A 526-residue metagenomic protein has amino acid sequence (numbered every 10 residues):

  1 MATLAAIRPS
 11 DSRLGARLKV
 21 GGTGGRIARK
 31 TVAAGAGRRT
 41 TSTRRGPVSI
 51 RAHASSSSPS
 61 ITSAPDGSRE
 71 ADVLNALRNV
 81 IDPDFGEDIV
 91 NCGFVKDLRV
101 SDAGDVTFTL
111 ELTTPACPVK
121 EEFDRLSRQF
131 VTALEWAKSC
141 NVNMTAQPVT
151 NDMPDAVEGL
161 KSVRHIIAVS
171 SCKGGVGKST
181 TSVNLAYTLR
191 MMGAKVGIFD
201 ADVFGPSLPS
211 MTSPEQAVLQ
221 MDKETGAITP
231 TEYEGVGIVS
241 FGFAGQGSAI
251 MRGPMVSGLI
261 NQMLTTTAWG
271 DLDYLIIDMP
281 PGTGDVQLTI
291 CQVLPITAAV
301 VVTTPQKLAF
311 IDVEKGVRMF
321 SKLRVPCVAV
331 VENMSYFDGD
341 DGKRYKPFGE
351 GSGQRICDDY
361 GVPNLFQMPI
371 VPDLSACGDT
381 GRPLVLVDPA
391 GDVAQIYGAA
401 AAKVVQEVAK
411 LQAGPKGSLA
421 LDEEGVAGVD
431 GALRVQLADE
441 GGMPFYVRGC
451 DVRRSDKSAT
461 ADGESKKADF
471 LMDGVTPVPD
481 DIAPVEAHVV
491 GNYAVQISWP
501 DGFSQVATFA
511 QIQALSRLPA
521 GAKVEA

Functional and structural regions predicted by a protein language model:
M1-R38: N-terminal chloroplast transit peptides
I50-K96: N-proximal, solvent-exposed amphipathic alpha-helical segments enriched in charged/polar residues
A52, P59, C92, L112 (+5 more regions): C-terminal lobe/tail of nucleotide-utilizing enzymes
D84-E111, M368, G417-A427: Short edge beta-strands and adjacent turn/loop segments
H165-F204, V317, A420: Walker A/P-loop phosphate-binding motif and the immediately C-terminal alpha-helix
L189-M251, S257-L264, W269, Q354: Phosphate-binding loop that captures ATP/GTP phosphates
L264-D271, Q287-K307: Inter-motif core of Ras-like GTPase G domains
A413-A526: Motif-centric detector for short Cys/His coordination patterns
